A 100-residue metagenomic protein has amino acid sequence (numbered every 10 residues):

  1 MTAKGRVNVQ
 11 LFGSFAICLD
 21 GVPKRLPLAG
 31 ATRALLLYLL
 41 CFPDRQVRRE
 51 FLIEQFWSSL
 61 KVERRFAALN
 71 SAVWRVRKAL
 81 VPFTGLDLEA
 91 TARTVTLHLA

Functional and structural regions predicted by a protein language model:
M1-R33, L86-L99: Short boundary/linker motifs that mark transitions into or out of structured domains
P23-F56, V76: Short amphipathic alpha-helical recognition elements used for nucleic-acid or partner binding across transcription
L28-L37, V62-F83: DNA-recognition element of transcription regulators
V47, L60-K61, T84-L88: Secondary-structure boundary/capping signal
R49, F66, A92: Glycine-rich, histidine-containing beta strand-loop boundary motifs that form or position
Q55-E63: Short helix-coil junctions and helix-kink-helix linkers
